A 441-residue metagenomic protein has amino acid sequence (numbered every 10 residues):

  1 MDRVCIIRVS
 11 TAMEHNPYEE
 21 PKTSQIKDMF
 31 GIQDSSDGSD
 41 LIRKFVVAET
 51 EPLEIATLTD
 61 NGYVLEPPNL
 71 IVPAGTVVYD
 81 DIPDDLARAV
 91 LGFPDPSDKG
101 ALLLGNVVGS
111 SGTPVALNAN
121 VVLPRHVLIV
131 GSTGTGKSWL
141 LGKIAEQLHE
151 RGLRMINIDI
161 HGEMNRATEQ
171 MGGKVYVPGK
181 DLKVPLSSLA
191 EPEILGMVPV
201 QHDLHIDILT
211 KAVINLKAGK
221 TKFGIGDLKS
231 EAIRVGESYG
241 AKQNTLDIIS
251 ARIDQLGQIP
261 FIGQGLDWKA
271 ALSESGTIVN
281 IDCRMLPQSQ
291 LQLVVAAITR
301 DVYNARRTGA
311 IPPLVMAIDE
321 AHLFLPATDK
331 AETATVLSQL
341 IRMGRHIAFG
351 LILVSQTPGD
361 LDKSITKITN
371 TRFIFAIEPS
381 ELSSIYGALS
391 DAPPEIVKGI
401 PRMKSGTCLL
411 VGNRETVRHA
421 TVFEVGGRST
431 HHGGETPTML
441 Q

Functional and structural regions predicted by a protein language model:
M1-V130, I144, G309-P312: Basic- and hydrophobic-enriched, low-structure N-terminal and domain-boundary segments that flank ATP-binding catalytic
R8, K143-I144, E163, E193 (+5 more regions): Alpha-helical scaffold elements adjacent to nucleotide-binding pockets in ATP/GTP-utilizing enzyme cores
M13-H15, E54-T57, H161-N165, D181 (+6 more regions): Conserved nucleotide-binding/hydrolysis micro-motifs of P-loop NTPases
S39-D40, M197-V200, I341-T421: Conserved ATP-driven motor cores of ASCE-family P-loop NTPases powering translocation/secretion/packaging/pilus
K99-K180, K363, L410, Q441: Glycine-rich phosphate-binding loop of nucleotide-binding enzymes
I158, I318, V354-S355: Hydrophobic residues in beta-strands of the RecA-like P-loop NTPase core, especially within AAA+ ATPase
H161-G162, R166-E169, G173-Y176, L186-I341 (+3 more regions): P-loop NTPase motor domains
A271-L272, S405-Q441: Conserved P-loop NTPase motor module
